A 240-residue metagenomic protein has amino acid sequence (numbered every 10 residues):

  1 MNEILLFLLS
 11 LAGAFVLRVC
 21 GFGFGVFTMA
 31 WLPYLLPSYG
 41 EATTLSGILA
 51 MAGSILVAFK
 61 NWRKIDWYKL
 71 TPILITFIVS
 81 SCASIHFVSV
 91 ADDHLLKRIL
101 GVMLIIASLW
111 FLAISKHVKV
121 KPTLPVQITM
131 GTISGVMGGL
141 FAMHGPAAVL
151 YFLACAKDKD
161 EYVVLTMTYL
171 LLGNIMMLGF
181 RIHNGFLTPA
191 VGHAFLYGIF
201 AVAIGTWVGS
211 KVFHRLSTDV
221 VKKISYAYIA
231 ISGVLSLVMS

Functional and structural regions predicted by a protein language model:
E3, F7-T71, G135, M143-V202: Small-residue-rich hydrophobic segments that form or flank transmembrane alpha-helices in multi-pass membrane proteins
E3, G47, G101-L104, S108 (+4 more regions): Residues within membrane-spanning alpha-helices of integral membrane proteins, especially the hydrophobic core/packing
S54-W62, V90, K97-L124, S210-K211 (+2 more regions): Transmembrane helix exit motif
D66-F77, I99-M103, P122-G131, E161-T168 (+1 more regions): Cytoplasmic-side transmembrane-helix entry/capping segments in multi-pass membrane proteins
I85-L95, V118-K119, R181-H193: Membrane-interface helix termini and inter-helical loops of multi-pass transporters
H86-V88, M137-H144, M177-F180, I231-S240: Hydrophobic alpha-helical transmembrane segments in multi-pass integral membrane proteins
I106-V164: Membrane-embedded helical hairpins/re-entrant loop segments and their flanking transmembrane helices within multi-pass
